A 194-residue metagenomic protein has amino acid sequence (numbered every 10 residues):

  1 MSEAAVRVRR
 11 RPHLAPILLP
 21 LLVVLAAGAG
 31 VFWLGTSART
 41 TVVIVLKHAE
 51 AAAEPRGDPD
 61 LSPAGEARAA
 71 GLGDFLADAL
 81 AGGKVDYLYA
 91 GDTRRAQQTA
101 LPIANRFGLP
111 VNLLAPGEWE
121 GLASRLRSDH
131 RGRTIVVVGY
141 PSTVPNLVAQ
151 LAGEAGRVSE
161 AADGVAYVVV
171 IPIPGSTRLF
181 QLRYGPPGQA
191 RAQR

Functional and structural regions predicted by a protein language model:
S2-V24, G30, L34, A38-G132 (+1 more regions): Active-site-proximal alpha-helix that buttresses catalytic centers in soluble enzyme cores
T134-V136: Short, well-structured beta-strand segments enriched in hydrophobic/aromatic residues within extracellular or lumenal
V138-Y140: Short beta-strand segments
